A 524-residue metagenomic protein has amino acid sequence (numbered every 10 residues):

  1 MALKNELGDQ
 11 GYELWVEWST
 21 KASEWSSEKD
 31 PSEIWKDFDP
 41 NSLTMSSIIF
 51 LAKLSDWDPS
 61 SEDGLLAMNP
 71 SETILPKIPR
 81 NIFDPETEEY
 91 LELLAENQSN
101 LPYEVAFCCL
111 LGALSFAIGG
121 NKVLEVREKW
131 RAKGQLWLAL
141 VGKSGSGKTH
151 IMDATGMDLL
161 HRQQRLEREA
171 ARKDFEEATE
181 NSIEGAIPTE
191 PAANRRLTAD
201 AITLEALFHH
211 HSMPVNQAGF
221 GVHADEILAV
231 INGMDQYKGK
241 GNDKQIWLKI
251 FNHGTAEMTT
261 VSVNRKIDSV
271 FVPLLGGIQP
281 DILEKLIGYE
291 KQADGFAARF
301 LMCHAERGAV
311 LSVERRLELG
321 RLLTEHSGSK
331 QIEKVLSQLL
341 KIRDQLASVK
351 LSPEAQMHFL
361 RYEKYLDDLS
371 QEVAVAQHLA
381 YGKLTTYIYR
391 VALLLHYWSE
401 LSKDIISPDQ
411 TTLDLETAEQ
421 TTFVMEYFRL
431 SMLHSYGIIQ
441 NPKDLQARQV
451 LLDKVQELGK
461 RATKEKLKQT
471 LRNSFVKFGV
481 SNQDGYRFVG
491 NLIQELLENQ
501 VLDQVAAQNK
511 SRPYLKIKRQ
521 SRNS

Functional and structural regions predicted by a protein language model:
M1-G64, L393, Y397, T422: Modules that initiate DNA replication and primer synthesis
D63-S524: Phosphate-handling catalytic cores of nucleic-acid transaction enzymes
